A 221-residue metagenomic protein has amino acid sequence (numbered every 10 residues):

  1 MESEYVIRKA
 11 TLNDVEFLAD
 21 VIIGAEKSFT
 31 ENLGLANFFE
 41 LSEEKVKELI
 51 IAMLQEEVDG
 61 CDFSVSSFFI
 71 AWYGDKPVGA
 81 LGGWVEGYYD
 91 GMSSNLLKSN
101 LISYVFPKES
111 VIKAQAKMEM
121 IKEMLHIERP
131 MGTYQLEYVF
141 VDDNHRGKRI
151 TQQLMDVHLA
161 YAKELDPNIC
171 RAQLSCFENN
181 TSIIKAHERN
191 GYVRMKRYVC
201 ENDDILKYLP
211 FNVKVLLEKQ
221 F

Functional and structural regions predicted by a protein language model:
M1-E16, G24, F29-N37, G60 (+2 more regions): Conserved N-terminal entry element of GNAT/NAT acetyltransferase domains
E40-F68, E123: Active-site rim helix/loop that mediates acceptor-substrate recognition in acyltransferases
I70, K76-V85, Q135, F140: Conserved beta-strand in the GNAT
G87-T133: Conserved acyl-donor/pantetheine-binding loop and adjacent beta-alpha core of acyl/acetyltransferases and related
G132-Y134, A162-S175: Conserved GNAT acetyl-CoA-binding A-motif
E137-R146, Q173-I183, E201-N202, P210-N212: Conserved beta-strand-loop-alpha-helix junction that forms the acyl-donor binding cleft
V141, G147-Y161, K185, R189: Conserved acetyl-CoA-binding loop-helix of GNAT-fold acetyltransferases
V193-Y208: Conserved catalytic-core motifs of GNAT/GCN5-like acyltransferases
